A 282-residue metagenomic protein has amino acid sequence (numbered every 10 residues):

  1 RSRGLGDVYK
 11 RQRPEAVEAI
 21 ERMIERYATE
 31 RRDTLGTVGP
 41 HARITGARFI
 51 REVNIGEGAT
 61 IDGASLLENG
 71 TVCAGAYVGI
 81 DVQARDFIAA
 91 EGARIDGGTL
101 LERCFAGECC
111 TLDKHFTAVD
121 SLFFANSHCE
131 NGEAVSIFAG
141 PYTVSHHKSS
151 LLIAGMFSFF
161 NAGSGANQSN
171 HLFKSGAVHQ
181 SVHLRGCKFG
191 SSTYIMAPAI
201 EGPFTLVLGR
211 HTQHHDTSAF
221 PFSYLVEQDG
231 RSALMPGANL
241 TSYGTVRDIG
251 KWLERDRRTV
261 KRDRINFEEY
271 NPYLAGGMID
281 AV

Functional and structural regions predicted by a protein language model:
R1, S218-A219, D229: Internal hydrophobic scaffold segments of catalytic domains
S2-Y9: Short, small-residue-biased leader/transition segments that mark boundaries at the very start of proteins
R11-M23: Basic, amphipathic N-terminal segments
E30-F220, Y224-L225: Structural signal for interior beta-strand "rungs" in well-ordered beta-sheet cores of soluble enzyme domains
Q228-V282: Long, compositionally biased intrinsically disordered regions
